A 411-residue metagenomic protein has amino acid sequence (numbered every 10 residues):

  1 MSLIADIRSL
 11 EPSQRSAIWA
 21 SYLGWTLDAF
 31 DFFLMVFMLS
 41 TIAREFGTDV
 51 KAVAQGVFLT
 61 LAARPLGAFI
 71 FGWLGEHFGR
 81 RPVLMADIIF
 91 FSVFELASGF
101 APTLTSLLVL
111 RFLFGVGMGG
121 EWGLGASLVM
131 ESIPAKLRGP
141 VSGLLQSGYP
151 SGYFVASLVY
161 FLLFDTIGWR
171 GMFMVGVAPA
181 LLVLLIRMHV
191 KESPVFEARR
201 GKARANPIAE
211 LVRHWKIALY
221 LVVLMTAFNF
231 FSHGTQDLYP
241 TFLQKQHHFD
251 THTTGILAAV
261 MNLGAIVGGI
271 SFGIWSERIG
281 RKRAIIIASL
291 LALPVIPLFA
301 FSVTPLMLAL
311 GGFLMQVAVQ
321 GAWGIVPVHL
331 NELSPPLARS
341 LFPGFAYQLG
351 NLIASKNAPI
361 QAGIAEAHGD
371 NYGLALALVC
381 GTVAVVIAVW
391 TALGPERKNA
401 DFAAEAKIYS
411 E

Functional and structural regions predicted by a protein language model:
M1-F30: Cytosolic juxtamembrane N-terminal segment immediately preceding the first transmembrane helix of multi-pass
M35-V36, K216-I266, A354-A358: Extracytoplasmic gate region of multi-pass secondary transporters
V36-L66, H252: Extracellular/periplasmic helix-loop-helix junction of adjacent transmembrane segments in MFS-like secondary
G47, G79, F100-S106, P134 (+3 more regions): Helix-breaking motifs and short loop linkers at transmembrane-helix boundaries and internal kinks in secondary membrane
L66-P102, I279-K282: Conserved MFS/SLC helix-loop-helix module at the cytosolic interface between two early adjacent transmembrane helices
L110-S147: Cytoplasmic helix-loop-helix junction between adjacent transmembrane helices in 12-TM secondary transporters
L145-R187: Helix-loop-helix hairpin linking two adjacent transmembrane segments in secondary transporters
S276-V326: C-terminal transmembrane helical hairpin of 12-TM major facilitator-type secondary transporters
